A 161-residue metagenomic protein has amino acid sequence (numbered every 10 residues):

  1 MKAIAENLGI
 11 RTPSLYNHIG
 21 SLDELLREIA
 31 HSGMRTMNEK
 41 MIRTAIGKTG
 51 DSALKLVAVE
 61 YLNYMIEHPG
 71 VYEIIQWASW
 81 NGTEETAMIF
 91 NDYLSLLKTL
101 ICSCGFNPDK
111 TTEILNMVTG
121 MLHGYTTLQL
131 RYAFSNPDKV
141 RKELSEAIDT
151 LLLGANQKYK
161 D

Functional and structural regions predicted by a protein language model:
M1-E28: Helix-turn-helix
N7, E24-T44, S52, L56-N63 (+2 more regions): Alpha-helical structural segments
E28, S52, E73, D109-N116: Short, solvent-exposed positions on alpha-helices
I29, G33, M37, M41 (+4 more regions): Hydrophobic recognition helices of helix-based DNA-binding modules
S52-Q76, E85-A87, T119: Helical hydrophobic small-molecule/effector-binding pocket
V71-W77, G120-P137, L151-K160: Amphipathic C-terminal alpha-helical segment
W80-P108, T112-M117, D138, K142-L153: Amphipathic alpha-helical packing segments from all-alpha helical-bundle domains
